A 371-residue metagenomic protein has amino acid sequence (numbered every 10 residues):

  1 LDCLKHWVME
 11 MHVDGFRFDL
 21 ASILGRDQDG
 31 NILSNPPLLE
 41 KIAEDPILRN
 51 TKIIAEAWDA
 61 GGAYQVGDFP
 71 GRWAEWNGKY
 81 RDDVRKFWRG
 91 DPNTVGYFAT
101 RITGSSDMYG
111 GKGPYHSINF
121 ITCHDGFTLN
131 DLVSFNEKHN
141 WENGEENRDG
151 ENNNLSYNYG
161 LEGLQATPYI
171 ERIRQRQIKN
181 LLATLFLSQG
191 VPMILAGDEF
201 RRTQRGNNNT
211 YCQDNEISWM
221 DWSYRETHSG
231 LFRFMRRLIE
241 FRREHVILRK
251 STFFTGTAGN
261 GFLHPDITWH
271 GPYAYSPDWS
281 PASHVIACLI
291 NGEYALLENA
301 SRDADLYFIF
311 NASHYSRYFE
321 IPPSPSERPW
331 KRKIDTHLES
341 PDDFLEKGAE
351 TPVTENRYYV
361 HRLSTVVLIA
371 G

Functional and structural regions predicted by a protein language model:
L1-D27: Active-site groove signature of glycoside hydrolases
H6, P37-K41, R237: Alpha-helical elements of Rossmann-like donor-binding domains used by nucleotide-donor carbohydrate transfer enzymes
M9-H12, R17, Y80, C288 (+2 more regions): Pore-domain-biased detector for 6-TM cation channels and related repeats
H12, Q28, L33-A196, F200 (+7 more regions): Conserved alpha/beta catalytic core and glycan-binding cleft of carbohydrate-active enzymes
Q165, I170-Q175, K179, T184-I194 (+1 more regions): Carbohydrate-interacting/catalytic domains
